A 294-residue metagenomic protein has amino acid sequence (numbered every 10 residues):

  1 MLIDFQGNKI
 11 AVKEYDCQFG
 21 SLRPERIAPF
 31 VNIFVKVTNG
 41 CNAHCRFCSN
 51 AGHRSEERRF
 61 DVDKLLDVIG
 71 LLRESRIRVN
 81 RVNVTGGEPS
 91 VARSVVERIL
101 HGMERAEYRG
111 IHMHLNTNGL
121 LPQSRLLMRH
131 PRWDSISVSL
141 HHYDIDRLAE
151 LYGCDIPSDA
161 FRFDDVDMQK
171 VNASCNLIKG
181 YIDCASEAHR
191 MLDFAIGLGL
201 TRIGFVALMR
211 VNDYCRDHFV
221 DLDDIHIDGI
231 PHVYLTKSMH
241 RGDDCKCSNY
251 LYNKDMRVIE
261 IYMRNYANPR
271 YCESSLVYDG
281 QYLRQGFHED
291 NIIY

Functional and structural regions predicted by a protein language model:
M1-E25, S275-Y294: Radical SAM enzyme core and accessory elements
Q6-K64: Canonical Radical SAM [4Fe-4S] cluster-binding loop centered on the CxxxCxxC motif and its immediate flanking residues
F30-V31, C45, V79, W133 (+3 more regions): Short, well-ordered alpha-helix to beta-strand connector turns
S49-V62, R76-A92, A106-Q123, W133-A160 (+2 more regions): Core AdoMet radical
R73-S75, M128-R129, D193-I196: Non-catalytic positions within long, well-ordered alpha-helices that form the structural scaffold/packing of enzyme
S94-H101, P122-H130, D183-M191: Distinct, well-ordered alpha-helical segments
E97-Y108, F163-Q169: Surface-exposed amphipathic alpha-helices with a cationic face
D146-S158, D165-R270, D279, H288 (+1 more regions): Radical SAM enzyme [4Fe-4S]-AdoMet core and its adjacent flexible, acidic and glycine-rich loops/tails across
